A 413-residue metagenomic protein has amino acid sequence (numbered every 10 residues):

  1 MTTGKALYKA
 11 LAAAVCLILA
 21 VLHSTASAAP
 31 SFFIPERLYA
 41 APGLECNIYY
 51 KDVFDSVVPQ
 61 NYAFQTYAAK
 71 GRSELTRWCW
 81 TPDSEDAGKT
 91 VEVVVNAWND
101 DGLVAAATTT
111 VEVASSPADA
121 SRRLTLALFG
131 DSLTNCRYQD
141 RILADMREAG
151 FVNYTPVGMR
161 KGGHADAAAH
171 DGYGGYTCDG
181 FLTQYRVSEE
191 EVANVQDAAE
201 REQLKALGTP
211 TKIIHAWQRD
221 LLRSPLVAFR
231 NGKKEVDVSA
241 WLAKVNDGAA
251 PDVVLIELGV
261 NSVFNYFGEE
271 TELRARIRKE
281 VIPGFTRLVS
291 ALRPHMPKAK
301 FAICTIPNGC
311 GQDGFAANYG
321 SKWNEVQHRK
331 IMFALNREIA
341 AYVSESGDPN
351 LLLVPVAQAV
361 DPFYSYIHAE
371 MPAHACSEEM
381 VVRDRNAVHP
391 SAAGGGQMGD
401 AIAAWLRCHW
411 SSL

Functional and structural regions predicted by a protein language model:
T2-A14: Bacterial N-terminal signal peptides that target proteins for export
A12-L22: Bacterial N-terminal signal peptides
S27-A120: Beta-strand-enriched, solvent-exposed domains that form extended recognition/catalytic surfaces
R122-T125, A149-T155, A249-L255, M296-A302 (+2 more regions): Loop/turn elements at helix/coil->beta-strand transitions in domains of secreted/extracellular proteins
A127, L133-A275: Conserved SGNH/GDSL esterase-like catalytic core that processes O-acyl groups on lipids and polysaccharides
L221, V263-E280, F315-V326, C376-V381: A solvent-exposed, charged loop/short amphipathic helix patch at secondary-structure junctions
E280-A291, G309-Q358, V388, A392-G399: Substrate-gating cap/lid alpha-helix
A373-L413: Histidine-centered active-site loop/cap adjacent to the catalytic His in serine esterases/O-acetyl transfer systems
